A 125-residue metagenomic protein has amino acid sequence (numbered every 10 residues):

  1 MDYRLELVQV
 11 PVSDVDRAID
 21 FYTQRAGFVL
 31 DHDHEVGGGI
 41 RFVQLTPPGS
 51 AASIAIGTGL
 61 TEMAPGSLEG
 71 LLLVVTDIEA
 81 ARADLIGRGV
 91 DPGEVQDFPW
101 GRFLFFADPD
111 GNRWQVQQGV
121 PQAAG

Functional and structural regions predicted by a protein language model:
D2-Y3, Q9-A52, G87: Core segments of cupin and vicinal oxygen chelate
Y3, L7, H32-H34, R41 (+1 more regions): Vicinal oxygen chelate
L5-L7, L68-L71: Eukaryotic phosphotyrosine signaling hubs
G37, E62-P65, A123: Short glycine/serine/proline-enriched coil/turn segments at secondary-structure junctions
Q44-T46, V74, F105-A107: Short, well-ordered beta-strand micro-motif
P48-S53, T61-M63, D77-A80: Short, charged/polar surface micro-motifs in flexible loops or helix N-caps
G70-A83: Mid-chain, well-packed structural core segment of small domains
